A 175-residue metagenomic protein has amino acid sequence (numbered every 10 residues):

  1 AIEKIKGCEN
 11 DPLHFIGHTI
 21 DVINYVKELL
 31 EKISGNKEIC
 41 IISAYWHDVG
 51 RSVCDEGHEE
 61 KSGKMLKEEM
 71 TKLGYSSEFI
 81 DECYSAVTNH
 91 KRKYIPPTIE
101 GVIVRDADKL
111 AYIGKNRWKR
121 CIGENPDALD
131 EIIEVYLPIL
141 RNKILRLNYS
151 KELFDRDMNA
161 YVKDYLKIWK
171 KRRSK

Functional and structural regions predicted by a protein language model:
K6-G35, W46, Y75, R92-K175: Divalent metal-dependent phosphate-bond-processing catalytic cores, especially two-metal-ion Mg2+/Mn2+ enzymes that act
P12, S52, E56, L73: Short gly/ser-rich anion-binding loops that grip negatively charged ligand groups
D21-K27, G57-K72: An active-site-proximal "capping" alpha-helix that borders the catalytic cofactor pocket
K37-H58, S62, E82-K91: His-Asp-centered metal-binding catalytic motifs of divalent-metal-dependent phosphohydrolases/nucleases
S62, F79, C83, I99-E100 (+1 more regions): Amphipathic alpha-helical interface surfaces
E69, Y75-V87: A contiguous binding-surface segment within folded domains or other stable secondary-structure elements
